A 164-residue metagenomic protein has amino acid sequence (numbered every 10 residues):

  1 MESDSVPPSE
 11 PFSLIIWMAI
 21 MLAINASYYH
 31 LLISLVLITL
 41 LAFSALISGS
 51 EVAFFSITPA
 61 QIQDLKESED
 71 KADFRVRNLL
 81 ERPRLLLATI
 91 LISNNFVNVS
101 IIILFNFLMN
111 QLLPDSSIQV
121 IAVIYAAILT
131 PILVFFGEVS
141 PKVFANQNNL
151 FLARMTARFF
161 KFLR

Functional and structural regions predicted by a protein language model:
E2-R164: Membrane-embedded alpha-helical segments of inner-membrane proteins
